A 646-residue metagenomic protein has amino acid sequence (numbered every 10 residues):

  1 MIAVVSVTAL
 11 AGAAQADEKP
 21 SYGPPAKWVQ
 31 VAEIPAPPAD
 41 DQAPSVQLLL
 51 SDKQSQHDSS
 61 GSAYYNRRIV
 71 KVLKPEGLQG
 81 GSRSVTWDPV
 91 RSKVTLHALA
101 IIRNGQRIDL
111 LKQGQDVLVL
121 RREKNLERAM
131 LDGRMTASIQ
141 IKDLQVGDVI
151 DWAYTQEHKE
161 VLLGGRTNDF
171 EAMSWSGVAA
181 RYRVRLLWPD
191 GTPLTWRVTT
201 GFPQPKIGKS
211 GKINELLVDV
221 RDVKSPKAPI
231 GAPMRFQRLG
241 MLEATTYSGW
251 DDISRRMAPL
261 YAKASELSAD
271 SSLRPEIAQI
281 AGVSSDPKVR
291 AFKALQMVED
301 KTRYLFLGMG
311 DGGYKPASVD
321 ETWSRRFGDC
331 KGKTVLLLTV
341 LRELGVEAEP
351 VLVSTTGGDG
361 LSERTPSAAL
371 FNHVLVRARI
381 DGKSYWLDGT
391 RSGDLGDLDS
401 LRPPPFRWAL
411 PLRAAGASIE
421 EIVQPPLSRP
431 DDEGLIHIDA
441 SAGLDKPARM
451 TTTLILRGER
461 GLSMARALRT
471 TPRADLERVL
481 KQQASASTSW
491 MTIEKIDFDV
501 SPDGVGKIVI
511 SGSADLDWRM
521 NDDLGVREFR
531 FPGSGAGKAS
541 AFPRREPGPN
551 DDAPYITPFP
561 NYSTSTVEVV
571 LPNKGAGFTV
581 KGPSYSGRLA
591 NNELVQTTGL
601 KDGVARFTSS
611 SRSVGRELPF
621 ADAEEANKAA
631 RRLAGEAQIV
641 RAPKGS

Functional and structural regions predicted by a protein language model:
M1-A9: Bacterial N-terminal signal peptides
A11-A13: N-terminal signal peptide c-region/cleavage motif recognized by signal peptidases
A16-S646: A sensor for short, sequence-defined functional sites
